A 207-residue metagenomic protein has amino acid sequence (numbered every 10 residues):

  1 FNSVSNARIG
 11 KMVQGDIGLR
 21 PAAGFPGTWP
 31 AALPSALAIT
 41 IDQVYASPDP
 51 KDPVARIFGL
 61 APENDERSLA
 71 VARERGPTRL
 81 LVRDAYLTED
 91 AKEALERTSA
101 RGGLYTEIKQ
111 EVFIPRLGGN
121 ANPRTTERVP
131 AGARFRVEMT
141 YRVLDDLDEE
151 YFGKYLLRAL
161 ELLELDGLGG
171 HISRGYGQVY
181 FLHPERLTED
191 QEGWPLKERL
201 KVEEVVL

Functional and structural regions predicted by a protein language model:
F1-I108, N122-L207: RNA-binding basic/glycine-rich loop and surface signature characteristic of RAMP-family CRISPR effectors
Q110-P115: Juxtamembrane membrane-water interface segments that cap and precede transmembrane helices
L117-G119: Long, glycine/tryptophan/cysteine-rich extracytoplasmic
